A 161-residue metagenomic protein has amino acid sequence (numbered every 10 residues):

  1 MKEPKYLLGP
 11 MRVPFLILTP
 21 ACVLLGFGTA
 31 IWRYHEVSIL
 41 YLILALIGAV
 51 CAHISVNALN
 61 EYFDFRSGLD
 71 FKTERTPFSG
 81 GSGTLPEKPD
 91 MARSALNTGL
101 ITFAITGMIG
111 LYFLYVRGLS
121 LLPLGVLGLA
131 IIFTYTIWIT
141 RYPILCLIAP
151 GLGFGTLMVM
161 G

Functional and structural regions predicted by a protein language model:
M1-L44, G48, T140-P143: Topogenic membrane-insertion module of multi-pass membrane proteins
M11, D64, M91: Residue-level signal for inorganic ion chemistry
C22, G48, A52-V56, T106-I109 (+1 more regions): Alpha-helical transmembrane segments of multipass membrane proteins
L25, Y34-N60, P123, L129 (+1 more regions): Membrane-embedded alpha-helical segments that form the functional core of polytopic membrane enzymes, especially those
I31-H35, E61, F65-L69, Y115-L119 (+1 more regions): Transmembrane helix-loop junctions in multipass membrane proteins, especially transporters and channels
C51-T76: Acidic (Asp/Glu-rich) catalytic motifs at the cytosolic membrane interface
G81-G161: Intramembrane alpha-helical segments
